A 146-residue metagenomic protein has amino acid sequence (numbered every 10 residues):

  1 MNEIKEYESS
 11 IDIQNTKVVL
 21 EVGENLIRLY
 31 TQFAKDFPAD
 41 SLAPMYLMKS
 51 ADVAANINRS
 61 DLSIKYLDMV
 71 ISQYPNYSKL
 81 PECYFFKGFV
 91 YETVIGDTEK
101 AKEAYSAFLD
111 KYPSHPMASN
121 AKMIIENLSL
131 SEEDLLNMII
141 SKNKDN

Functional and structural regions predicted by a protein language model:
M1-N146: Acidic, polar-rich low-complexity tracts and alpha-helical solenoid repeat scaffolds
